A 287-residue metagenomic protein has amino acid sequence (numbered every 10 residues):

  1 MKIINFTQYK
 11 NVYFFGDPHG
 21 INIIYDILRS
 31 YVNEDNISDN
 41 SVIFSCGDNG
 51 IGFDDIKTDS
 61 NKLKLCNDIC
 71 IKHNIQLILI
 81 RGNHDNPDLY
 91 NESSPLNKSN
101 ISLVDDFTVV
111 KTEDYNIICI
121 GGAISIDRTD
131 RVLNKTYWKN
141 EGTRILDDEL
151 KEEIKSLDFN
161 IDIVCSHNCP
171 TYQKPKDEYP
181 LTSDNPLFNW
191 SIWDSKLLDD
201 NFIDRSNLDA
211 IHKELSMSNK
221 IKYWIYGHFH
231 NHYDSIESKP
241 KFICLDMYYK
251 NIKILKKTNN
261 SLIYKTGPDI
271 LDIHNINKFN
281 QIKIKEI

Functional and structural regions predicted by a protein language model:
K2-F6, F15, I21-T112: Core catalytic region of metal-dependent phosphoesterases/phosphodiesterases, especially metallo-beta-lactamase-like
I3-Y13, V109-C119, N160-I163, I236-F242 (+1 more regions): Beta-strand-turn-beta hairpins that frame and shape the catalytic cleft of phosphate-ester-processing enzymes
T7-Y9, I37-N40, N74, D114 (+3 more regions): A general structural motif
F14-D17, I43-D48, Q76-H84, L103-D105 (+4 more regions): Active-site neighborhood of phospho(di)ester-bond hydrolases with catalytic His/Asp-centered motifs
H19-Y25, G50-D54, N83-N91, V109-V110 (+5 more regions): Active-site environment of divalent metal-dependent phosphoester hydrolases
Y25, K57-N67, L146-E153, N201-A210: Well-ordered, non-membrane alpha-helical segments in soluble/globular domains
Q76-I80, P95, Q173-D272, Q281-K283: Conserved beta-sheet core of the metallophosphoesterase superfamily
Y115-S206: Active-site-proximal loop/helix segment associated with metal-binding centers of metalloenzymes
